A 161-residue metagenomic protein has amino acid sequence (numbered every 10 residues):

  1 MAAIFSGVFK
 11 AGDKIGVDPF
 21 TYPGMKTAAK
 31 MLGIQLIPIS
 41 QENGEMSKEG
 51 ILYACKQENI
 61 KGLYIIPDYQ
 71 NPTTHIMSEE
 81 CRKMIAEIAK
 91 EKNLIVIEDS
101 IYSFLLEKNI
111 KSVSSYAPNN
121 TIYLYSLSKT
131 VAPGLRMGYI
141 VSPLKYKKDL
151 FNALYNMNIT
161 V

Functional and structural regions predicted by a protein language model:
M1-I15: Conserved beta-loop-alpha segment that forms the PLP phosphate-binding cup at the N-terminus of a helix
D13, I34, E91-L94, N119: A short helix->loop->beta-strand "cap" motif at the edges of active sites that frequently abuts
I15, L63-Y64, D99, L124 (+1 more regions): Generic structural signal for small/hydrophobic residues in well-ordered secondary structure, especially within
G16-I34, E49: Substrate-binding/gating loop at the entrance of the active-site cleft, primarily in PLP-dependent aminotransferase-like
V17, P38, V96-E98: Hydrophobic residues in well-ordered beta-strands that form the structural core
T21, S40-E45: Short, acidic/turn-prone active-site loops that include or flank metal/cofactor- and phosphate-binding residues
G44-L106: Active-site phosphate-binding strand-loop segment of PLP-dependent enzymes
I122-Y123, L127-V161: PLP-dependent aminotransferase class I/II
